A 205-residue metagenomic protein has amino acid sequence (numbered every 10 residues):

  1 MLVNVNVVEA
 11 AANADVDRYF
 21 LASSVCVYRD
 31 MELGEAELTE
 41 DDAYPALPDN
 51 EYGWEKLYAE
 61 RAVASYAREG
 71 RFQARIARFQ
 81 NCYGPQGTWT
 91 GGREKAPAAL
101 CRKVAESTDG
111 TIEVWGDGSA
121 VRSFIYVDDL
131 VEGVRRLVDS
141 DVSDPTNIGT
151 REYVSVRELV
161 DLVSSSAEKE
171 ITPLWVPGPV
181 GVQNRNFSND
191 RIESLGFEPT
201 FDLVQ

Functional and structural regions predicted by a protein language model:
L2-N6, R18, Y44, Y58-A59 (+2 more regions): Conserved cofactor-binding/catalytic machinery of classical short-chain dehydrogenase/reductase
V3, V7-A11, A62-V63, G133 (+1 more regions): Hydrophobic positions on the long internal alpha-helix of Rossmann-like NAD(P)-dependent oxidoreductase domains
V5-E51, R75: Conserved Rossmann-fold NAD(P)-dependent oxidoreductase catalytic core, especially the SDR/UDP-sugar
V7, V63, L100, I192-E193: Structural element of the ATP-grasp superfamily
S24-V25, D41-Y44, E51, F79-Q86 (+2 more regions): Active-site pre-Tyr helix/loop in NAD(P)-dependent dehydrogenases
M31-E37, A64-V138, D161-S165: NAD(P)-dependent short-chain dehydrogenase/reductase
Y52, K56: Active-site YXXXK catalytic motif of short-chain dehydrogenase/reductase
E106-Q205: C-terminal substrate-binding subdomain of Rossmann-fold SDR/epimerase-dehydratase oxidoreductases
